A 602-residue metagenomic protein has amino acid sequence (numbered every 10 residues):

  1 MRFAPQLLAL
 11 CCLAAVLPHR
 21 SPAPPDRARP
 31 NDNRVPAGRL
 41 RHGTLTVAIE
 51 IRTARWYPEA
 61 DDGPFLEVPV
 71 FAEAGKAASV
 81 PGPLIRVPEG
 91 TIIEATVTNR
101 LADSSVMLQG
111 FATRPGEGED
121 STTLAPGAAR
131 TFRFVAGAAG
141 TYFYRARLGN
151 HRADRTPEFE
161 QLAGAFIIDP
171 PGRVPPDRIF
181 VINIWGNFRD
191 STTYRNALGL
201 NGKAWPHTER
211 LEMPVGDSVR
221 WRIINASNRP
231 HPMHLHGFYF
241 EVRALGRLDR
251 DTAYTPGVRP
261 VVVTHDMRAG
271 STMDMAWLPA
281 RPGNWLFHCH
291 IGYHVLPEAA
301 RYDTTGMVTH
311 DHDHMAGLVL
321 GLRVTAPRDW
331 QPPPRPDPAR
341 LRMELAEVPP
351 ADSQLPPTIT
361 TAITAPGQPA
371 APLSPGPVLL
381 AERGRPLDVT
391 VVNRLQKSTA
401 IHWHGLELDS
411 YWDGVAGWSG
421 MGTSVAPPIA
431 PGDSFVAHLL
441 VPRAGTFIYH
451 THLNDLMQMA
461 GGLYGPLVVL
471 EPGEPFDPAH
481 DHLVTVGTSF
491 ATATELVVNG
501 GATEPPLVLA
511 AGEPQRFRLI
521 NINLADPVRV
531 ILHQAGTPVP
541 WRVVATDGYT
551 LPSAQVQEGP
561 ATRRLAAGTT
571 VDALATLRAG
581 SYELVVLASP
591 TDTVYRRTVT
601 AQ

Functional and structural regions predicted by a protein language model:
M1-L7: Bacterial N-terminal signal peptides that target proteins for export
A9-H19: Hydrophobic h-region of N-terminal signal peptides that target proteins for export in Gram-negative bacteria
H19-T131, Q161, P175-R178, R189-V219 (+5 more regions): N-terminal, post-signal-peptide metal-ligating segments of extracellular/periplasmic oxidoreductases, dominated by
I49, A95, A146, F166 (+11 more regions): Divalent metal-coordination and catalytic microenvironments
V87, V97-L101, A136, I223-N225 (+8 more regions): Non-cytosolic beta-sheet module surface loops
R100-M107, A112-V174, R259-P332, Q396-S398 (+3 more regions): Extracellular/periplasmic metallocenter environments
V181-E241, M267-W277, R281, T485 (+3 more regions): Surface-exposed interaction/gating patches
H234-V258, I291-L296, G306, H533-L551: Active/binding-pocket-proximal capping segment
